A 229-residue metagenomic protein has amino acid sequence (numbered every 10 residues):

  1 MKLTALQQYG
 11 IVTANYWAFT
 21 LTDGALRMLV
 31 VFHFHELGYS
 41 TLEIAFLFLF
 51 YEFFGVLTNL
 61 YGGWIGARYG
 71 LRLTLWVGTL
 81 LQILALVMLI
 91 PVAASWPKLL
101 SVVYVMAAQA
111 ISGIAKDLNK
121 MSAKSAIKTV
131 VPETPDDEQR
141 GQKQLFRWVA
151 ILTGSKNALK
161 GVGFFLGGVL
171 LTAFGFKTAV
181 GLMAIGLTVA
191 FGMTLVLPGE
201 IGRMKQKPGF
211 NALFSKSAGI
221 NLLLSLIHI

Functional and structural regions predicted by a protein language model:
M1-L6, V196-H228: Juxtamembrane intracellular "pre-TM" segments in multi-pass secondary transporters
K2-F53, L222-H228: Helix-loop boundary and gating motifs at the non-cytosolic
W17, A85, K98-N119: Hydrophobic core of transmembrane alpha-helices in multi-pass small-molecule transporters, especially MFS/SLC-type
E52-L60, K160-G161: Residue-level signature of mid-helix packing/kink "hotspots" within the transmembrane helices of 12-pass Major
T58-L71, L171: Helix-to-loop junctions at the C-terminal end of transmembrane segments in multipass secondary transporters
L80-K98: C-terminal ends and interior cores of transmembrane alpha-helices in multi-pass membrane transporters/permeases
A108-K156: Cytoplasmic helix-loop-helix junction between adjacent transmembrane helices in 12-TM secondary transporters
T178-L195: Symmetry-related core transmembrane helices of the 12-TM Major Facilitator Superfamily/SLC fold
